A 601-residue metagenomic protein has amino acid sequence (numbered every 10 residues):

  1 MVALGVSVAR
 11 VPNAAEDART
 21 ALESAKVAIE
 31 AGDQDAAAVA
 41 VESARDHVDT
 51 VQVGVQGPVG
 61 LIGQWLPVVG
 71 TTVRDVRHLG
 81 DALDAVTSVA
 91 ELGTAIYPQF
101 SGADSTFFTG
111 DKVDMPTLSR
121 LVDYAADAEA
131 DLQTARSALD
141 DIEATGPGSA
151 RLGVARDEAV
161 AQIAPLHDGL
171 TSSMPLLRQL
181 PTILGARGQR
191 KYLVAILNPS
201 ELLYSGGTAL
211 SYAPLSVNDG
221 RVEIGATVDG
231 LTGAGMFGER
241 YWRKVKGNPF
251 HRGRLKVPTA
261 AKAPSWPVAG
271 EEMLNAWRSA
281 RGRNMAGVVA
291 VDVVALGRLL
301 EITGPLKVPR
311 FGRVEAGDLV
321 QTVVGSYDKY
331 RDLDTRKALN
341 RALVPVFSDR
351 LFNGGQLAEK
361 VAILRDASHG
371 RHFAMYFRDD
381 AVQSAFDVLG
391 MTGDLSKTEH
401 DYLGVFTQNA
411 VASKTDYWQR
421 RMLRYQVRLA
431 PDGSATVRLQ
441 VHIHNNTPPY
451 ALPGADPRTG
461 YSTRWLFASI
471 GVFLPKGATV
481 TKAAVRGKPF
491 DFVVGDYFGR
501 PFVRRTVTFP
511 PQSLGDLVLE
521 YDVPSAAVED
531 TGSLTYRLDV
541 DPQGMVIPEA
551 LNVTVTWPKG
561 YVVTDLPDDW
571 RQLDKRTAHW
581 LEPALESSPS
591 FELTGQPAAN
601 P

Functional and structural regions predicted by a protein language model:
M1-L4: Hydrophobic membrane-insertion alpha-helices, especially the h-region of bacterial N-terminal signal peptides
S7-L551, W557: Non-catalytic, solvent-exposed segments at the cell envelope interface
V427, V523, L538, V563 (+3 more regions): Intrinsically disordered, low-complexity regions enriched in small/polar residues
D432, P510-G515, T531, L573-S590: Solvent-exposed, conformationally flexible loop/turn segments
A478-Y497, G560-S588: A surface/secretory-pathway sequence property marking extracellular, secreted, or lumenal proteins enriched
S587-P601: Secretory-pathway-linked proteins and extracytosolic
